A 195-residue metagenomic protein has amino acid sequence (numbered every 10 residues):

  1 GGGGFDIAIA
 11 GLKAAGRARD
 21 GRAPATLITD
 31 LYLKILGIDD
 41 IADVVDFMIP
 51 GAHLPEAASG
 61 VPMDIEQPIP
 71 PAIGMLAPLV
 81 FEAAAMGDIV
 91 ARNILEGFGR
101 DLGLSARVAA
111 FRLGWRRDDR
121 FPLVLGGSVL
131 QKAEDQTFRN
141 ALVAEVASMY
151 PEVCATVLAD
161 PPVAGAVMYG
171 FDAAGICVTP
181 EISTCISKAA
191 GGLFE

Functional and structural regions predicted by a protein language model:
A15-E195: ATP-binding/phosphotransfer module of carbohydrate and carboxylate kinases, centering on a glycine-rich
